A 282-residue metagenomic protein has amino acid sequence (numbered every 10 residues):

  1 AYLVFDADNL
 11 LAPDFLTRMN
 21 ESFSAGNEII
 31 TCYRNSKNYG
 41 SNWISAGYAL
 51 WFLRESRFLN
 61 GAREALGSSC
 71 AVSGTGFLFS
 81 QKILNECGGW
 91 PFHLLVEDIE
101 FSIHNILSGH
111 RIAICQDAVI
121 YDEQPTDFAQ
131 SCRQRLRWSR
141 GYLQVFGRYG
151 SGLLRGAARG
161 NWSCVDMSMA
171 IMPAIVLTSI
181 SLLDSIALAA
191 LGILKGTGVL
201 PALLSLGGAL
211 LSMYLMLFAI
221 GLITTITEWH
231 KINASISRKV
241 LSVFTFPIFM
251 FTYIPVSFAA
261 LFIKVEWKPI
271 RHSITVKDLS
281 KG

Functional and structural regions predicted by a protein language model:
A1-L10: Short beta-strand-to-loop acidic/aromatic patch adjacent to the donor-nucleotide binding site
N9-L11, N35-N38, E100, V119: A short, conserved beta-strand element in the Rossmann-like catalytic core that flanks the donor/metal-binding loop
P13, R18-L95, L136, R140-L143 (+1 more regions): Long helical/loop segments within the catalytic core of UDP-sugar-dependent glycosyltransferases, especially the large
L95-F101: Acidic donor-binding loop at a coil-to-helix junction in glycosyltransferase catalytic cores that engages
S102-Y121: Catalytic donor-sugar/metal-binding loop of nucleotide-sugar-dependent glycosyltransferases
E123-R140, R271-I274: Nucleotide-sugar-dependent glycosyltransferase catalytic core
C132-A170: Active-site-adjacent helix/loop segment of glycosyltransferases that harbors family-specific signature motifs
S151-M167, A190-G282: Juxtamembrane C-terminal module of membrane proteins
